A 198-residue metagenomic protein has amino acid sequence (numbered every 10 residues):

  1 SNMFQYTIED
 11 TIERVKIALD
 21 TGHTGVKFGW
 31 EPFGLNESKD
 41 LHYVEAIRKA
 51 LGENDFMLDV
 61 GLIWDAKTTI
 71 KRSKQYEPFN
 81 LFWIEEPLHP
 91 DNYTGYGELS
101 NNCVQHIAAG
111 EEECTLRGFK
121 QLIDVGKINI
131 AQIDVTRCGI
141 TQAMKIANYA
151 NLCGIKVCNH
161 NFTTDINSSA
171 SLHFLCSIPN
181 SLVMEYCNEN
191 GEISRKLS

Functional and structural regions predicted by a protein language model:
S1-F56, G61-I63, K67-I70, K74-P78 (+1 more regions): N-terminal capping/lid subdomain adjacent to the active-site entrance of alpha/beta enzymes
I8-D10, F33-I47, D65-T69, P87-N101 (+2 more regions): Active-site-adjacent beta->alpha loops and helix N-cap segments on the catalytic face of soluble alpha/beta enzymes
G25-K27, E85, Q132, C158: Conserved beta-strand positions in the central sheet of alpha/beta enzyme cores
V26, I47, D59, I84 (+3 more regions): Conserved, mostly hydrophobic/aromatic
K74, N80, D91-S198: Shared catalytic-loop signature of beta/alpha-barrel
